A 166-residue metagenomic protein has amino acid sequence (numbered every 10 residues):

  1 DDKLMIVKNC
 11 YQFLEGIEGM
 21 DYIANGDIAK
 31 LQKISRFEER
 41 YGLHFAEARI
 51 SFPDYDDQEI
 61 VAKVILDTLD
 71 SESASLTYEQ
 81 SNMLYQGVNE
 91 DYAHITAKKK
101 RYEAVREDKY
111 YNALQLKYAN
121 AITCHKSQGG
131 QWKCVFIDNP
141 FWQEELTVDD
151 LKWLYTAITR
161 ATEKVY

Functional and structural regions predicted by a protein language model:
D1-Y166: Core RecA-like ATPase module of SF1/SF2 helicases and allied nucleic-acid translocases
